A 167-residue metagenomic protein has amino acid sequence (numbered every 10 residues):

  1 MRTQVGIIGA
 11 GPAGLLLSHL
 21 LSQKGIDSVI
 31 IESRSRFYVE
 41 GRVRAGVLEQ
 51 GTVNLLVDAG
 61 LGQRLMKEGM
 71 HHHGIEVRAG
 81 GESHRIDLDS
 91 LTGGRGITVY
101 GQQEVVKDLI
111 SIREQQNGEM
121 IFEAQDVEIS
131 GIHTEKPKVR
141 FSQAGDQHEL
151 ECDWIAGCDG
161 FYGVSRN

Functional and structural regions predicted by a protein language model:
M1-A13: Beta1/beta-strand and adjacent pyrophosphate-binding region of the FAD-binding site in flavoprotein oxidoreductases
T3, G145-W154: Core beta-strand elements of the Rossmann-like FAD/NAD(P) dinucleotide-binding domain in flavoenzyme oxidoreductases
S22-V43: Glycine-rich FAD pyrophosphate-binding loop
G41-R44, E49-Q116, S130-H133: Active-site-adjacent segment of FAD-dependent monooxygenases/related oxidoreductases
F122-K136: A conserved short coil-to-beta-strand element within the FAD-binding core of flavoproteins
G157-N167: Flavin (primarily FAD) binding-site architecture
